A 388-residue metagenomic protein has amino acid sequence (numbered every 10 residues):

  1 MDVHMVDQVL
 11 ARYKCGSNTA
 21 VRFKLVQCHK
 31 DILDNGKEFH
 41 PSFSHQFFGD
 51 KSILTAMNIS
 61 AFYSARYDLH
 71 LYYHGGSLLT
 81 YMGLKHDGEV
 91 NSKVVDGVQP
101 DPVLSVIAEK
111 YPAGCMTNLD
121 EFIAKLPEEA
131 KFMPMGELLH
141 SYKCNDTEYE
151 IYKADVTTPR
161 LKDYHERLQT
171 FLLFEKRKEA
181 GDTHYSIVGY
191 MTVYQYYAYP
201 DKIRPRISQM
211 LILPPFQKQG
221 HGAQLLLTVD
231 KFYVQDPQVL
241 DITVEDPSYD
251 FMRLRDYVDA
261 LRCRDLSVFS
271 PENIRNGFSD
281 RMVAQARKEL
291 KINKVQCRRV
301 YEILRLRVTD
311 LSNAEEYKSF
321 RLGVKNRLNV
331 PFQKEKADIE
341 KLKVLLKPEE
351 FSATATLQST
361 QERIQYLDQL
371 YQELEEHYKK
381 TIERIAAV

Functional and structural regions predicted by a protein language model:
M1-P205, K231-V388: Extended, composition-driven regions rather than compact fold-specific motifs
P200, P214, Q219-G220, F251: A broad, structure-centric signal for solvent-exposed, well-ordered loop/edge residues that line or flank functional
M210-P215, P247: Hydrophobic adenine-recognition pocket in adenosine-nucleotide-binding enzymes
I212, K218-K231: Conserved acetyl-CoA-binding loop-helix of GNAT-fold acetyltransferases
